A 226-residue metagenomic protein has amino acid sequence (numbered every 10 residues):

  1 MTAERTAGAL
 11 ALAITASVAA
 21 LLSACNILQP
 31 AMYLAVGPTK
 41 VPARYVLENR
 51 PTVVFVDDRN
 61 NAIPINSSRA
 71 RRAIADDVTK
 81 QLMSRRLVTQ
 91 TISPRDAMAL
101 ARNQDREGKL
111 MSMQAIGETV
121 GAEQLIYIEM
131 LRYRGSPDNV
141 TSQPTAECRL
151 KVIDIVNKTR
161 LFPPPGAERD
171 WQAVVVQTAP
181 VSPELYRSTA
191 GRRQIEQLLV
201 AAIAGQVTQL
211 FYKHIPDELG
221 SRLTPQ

Functional and structural regions predicted by a protein language model:
M1-S23: Sec-dependent bacterial lipoprotein signal peptides
C25-D96, T208-Q226: A structural "domain/chain start" motif
E48-V54, V78, G121-I126, S142-R149: Envelope-exposed proteins and targeting segments
D58, R95, E129-R132, C148-D154: A mature extracytoplasmic/lumenal domain signature
I63-P64, G135-N139: Extracytoplasmic/secreted cell-surface and envelope-processing proteins
A70, I74, V78, K109-M113 (+4 more regions): Stable alpha-helical elements in mature extracytoplasmic
Q90-R134: Short, solvent-exposed, polar/charged sequence segments at loop or secondary-structure edges
D154-K213, D217-G220: Short secondary-structure boundary motifs at beta->alpha junctions and helix caps
